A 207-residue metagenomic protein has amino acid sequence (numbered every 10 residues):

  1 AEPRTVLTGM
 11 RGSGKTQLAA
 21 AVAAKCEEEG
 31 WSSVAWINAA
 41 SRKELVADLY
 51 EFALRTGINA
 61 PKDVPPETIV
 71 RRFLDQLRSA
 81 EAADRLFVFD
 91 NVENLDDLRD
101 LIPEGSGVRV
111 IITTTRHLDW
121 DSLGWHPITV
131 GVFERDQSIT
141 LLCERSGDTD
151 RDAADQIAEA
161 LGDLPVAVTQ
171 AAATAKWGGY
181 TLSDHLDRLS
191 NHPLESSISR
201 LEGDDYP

Functional and structural regions predicted by a protein language model:
A1-P207: Aliphatic-rich helical/repeat scaffold segments used for oligomerization and domain docking
